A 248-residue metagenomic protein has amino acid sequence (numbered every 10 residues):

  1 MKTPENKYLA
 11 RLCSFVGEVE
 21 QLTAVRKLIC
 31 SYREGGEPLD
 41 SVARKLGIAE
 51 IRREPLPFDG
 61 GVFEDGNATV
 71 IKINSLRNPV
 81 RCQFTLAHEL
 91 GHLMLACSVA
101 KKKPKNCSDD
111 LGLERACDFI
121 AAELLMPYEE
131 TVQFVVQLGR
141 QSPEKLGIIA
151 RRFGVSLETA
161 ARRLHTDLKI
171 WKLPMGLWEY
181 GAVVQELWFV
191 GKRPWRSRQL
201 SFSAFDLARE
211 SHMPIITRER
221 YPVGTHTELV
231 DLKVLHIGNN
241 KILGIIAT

Functional and structural regions predicted by a protein language model:
M1-T248: Active-site hotspot residues in diverse enzymes, especially metal/ion-binding acidic/histidine motifs
